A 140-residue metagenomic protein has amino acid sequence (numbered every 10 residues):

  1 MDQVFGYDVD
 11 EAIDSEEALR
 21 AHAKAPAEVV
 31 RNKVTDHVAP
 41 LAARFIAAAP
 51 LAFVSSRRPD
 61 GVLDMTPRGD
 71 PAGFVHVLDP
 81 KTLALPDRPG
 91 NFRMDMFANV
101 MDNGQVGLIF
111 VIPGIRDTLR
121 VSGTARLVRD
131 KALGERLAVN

Functional and structural regions predicted by a protein language model:
M1-N140: Binding-site signature for planar aromatic cofactors or substrates
